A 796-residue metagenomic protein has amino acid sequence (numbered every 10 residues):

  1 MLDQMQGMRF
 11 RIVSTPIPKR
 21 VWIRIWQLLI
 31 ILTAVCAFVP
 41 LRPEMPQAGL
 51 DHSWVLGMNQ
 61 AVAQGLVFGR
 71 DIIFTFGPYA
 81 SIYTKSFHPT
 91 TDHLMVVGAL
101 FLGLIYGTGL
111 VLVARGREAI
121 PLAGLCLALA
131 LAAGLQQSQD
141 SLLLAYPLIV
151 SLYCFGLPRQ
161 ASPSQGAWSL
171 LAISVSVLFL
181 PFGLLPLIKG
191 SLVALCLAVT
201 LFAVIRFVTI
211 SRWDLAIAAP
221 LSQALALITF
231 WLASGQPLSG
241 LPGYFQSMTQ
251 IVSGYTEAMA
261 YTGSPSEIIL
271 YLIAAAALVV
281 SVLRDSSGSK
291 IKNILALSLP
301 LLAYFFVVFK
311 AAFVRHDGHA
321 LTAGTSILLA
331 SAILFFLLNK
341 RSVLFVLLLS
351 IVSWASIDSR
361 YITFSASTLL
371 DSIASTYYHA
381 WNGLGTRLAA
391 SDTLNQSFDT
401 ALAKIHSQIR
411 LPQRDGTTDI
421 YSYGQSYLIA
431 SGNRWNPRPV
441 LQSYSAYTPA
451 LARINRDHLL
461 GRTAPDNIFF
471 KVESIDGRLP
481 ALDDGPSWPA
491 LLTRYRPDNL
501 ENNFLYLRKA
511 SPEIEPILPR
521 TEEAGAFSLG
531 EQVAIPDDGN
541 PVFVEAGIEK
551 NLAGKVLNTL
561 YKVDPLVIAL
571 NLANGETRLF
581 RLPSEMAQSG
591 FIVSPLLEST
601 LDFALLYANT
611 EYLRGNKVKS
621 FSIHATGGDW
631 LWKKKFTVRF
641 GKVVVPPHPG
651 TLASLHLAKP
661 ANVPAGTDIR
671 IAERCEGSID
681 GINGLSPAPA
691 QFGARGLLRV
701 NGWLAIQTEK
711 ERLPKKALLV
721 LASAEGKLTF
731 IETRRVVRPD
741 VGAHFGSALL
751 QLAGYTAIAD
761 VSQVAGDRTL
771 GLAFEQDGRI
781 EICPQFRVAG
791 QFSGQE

Functional and structural regions predicted by a protein language model:
M1-A37, P121-A123, I173: Start-transfer (signal-anchor) and selected internal transmembrane alpha helices of multi-pass inner/ER membrane
C36-S81, K85-L102, L135-Q139, G190-A198 (+5 more regions): Transmembrane catalytic cores of multi-pass membrane glycosyltransferases and polysaccharide-assembly enzymes
I82, A123-G156, G183, L187 (+1 more regions): Aromatic- and kink-enriched transmembrane "portal" helix at the membrane-lumen/periplasm boundary that abuts
A99-A130: Transmembrane-helix motifs of polytopic, lipid-linked glycan transferases
P121-C126, I149-G183, R212-S222, K290-Y304: Short hydrophobic alpha-helices at membrane interfaces in multi-pass membrane enzymes
A128-A132, L170-G190, L195-F202, Y304-A311: Membrane-interface alpha helices of multi-pass inner-membrane proteins
A194, V314-L344: Hydrophobic/aromatic-rich transmembrane helices and adjacent perimembrane loops
H379-T417, S426-A430, R434-E796: C-terminal luminal/periplasmic domains and tails of membrane-associated envelope-modifying transferases
